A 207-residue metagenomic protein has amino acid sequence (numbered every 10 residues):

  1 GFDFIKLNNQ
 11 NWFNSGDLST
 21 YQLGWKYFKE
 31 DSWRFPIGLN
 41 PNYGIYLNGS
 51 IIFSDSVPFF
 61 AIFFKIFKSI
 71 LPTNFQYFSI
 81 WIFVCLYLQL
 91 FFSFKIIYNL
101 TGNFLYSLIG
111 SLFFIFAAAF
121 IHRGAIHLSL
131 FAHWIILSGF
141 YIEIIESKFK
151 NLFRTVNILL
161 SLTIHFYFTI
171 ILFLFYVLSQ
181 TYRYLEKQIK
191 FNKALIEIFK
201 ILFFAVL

Functional and structural regions predicted by a protein language model:
G1-Q89, A117-F131: Membrane-interface coil-to-helix junctions
F28-S32, E146-S147, Y184-I189: Hydrophobic residues in alpha-helical segments
P72-Q76, K148, K190: Alpha-helical structural elements of signaling/regulatory helical domains
F83-L100, F104-E146, K150-Y184, I201 (+1 more regions): Membrane-embedded helix bundles of polyisoprenyl
I189-L207: Hydrophobic alpha-helical membrane-interfacial segments at the cytosolic entry of transmembrane helices
